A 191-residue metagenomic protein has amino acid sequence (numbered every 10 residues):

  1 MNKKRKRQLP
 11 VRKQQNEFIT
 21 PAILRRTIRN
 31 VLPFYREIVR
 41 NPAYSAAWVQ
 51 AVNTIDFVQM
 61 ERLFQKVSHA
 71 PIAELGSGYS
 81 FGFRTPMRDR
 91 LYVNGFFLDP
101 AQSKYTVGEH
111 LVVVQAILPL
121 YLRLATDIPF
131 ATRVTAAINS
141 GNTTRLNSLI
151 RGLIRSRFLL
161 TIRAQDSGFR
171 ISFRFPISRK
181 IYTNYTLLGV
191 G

Functional and structural regions predicted by a protein language model:
N2-G191: C-terminal-biased regions
